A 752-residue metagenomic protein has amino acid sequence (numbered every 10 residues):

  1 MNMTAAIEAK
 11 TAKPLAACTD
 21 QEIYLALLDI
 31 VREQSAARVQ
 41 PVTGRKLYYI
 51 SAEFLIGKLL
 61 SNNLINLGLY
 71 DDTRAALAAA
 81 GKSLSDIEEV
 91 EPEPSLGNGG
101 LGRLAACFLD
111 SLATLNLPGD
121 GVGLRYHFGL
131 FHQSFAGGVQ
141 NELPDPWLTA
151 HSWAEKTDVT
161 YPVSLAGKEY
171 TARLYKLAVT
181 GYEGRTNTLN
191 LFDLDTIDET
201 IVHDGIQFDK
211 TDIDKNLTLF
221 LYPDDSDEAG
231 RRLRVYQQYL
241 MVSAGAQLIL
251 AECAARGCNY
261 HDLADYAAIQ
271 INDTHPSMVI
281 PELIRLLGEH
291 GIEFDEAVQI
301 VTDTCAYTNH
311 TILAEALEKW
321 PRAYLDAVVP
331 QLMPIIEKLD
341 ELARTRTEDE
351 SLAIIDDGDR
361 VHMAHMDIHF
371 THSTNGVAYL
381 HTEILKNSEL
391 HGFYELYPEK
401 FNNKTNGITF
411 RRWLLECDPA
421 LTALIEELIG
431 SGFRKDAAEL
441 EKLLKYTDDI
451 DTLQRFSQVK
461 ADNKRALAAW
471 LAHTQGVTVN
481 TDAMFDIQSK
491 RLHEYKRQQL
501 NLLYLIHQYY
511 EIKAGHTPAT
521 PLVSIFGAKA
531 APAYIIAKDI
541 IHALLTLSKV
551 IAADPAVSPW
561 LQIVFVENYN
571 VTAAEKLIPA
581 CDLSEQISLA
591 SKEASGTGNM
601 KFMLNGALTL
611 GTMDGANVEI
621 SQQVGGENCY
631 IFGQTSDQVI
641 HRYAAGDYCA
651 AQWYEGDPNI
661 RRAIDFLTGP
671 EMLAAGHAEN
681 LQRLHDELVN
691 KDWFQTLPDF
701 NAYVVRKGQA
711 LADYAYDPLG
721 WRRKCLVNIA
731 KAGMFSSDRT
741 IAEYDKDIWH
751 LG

Functional and structural regions predicted by a protein language model:
M1-G752: A conserved ligand/cofactor-binding region detector
